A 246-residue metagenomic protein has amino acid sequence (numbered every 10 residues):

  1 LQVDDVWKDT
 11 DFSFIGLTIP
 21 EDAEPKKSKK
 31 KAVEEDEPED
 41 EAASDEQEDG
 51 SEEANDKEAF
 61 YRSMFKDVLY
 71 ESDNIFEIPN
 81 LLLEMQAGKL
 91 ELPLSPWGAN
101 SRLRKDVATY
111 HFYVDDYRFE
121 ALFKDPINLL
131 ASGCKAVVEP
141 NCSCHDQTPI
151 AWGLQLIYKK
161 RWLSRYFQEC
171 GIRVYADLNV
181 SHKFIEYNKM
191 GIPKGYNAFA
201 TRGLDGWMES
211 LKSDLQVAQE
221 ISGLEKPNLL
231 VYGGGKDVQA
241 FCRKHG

Functional and structural regions predicted by a protein language model:
L1-E24, D36-P93, K244-G246: C-terminal accessory extensions appended to soluble enzyme cores
K26-K30: Arg/Lys-rich low-complexity patches in intrinsically disordered regions that function as generic
E58-A131, V138, T148, Q239-F241: Non-catalytic, usually N-terminal nucleic-acid engagement modules in DNA/RNA processing proteins
V114, R118-G246: Eukaryote-skewed repeat-based solenoidal scaffolds used as protein-protein interaction platforms, primarily
